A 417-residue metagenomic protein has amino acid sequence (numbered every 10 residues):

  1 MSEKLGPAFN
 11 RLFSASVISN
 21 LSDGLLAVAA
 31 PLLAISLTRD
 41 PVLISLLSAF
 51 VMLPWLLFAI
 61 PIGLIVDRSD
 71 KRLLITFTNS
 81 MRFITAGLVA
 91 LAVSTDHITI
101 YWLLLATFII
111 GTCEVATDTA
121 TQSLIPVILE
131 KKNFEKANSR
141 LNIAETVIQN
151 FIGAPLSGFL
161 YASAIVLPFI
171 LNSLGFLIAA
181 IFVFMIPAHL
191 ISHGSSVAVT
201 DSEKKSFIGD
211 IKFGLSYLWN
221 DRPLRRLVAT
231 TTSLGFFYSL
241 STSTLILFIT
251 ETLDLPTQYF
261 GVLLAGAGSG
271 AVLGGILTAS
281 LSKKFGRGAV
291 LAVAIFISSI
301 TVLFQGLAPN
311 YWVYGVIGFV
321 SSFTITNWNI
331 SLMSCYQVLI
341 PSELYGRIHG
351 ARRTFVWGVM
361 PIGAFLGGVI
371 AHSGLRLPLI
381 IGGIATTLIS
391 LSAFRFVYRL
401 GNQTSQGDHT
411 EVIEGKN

Functional and structural regions predicted by a protein language model:
M1-F9, H189-A229, V412-N417: Juxtamembrane intracellular "pre-TM" segments in multi-pass secondary transporters
S2-P54, S216-A265: Helix-loop boundary and gating motifs at the non-cytosolic
S2-P7, R39-L43, S94-I98, N133 (+13 more regions): Juxtamembrane/transmembrane-helix boundary motifs in multi-pass membrane proteins
N10-A27, V51-V66, D70-T85, W102-F159 (+6 more regions): Substrate-agnostic recognition of the 12-TM MFS/MFS-like secondary transporter fold
L12, V28, L43-S45, L74-I75 (+7 more regions): Alpha-helical transmembrane segments and their helix-entry boundary regions
A29-L37, A90-T95, F151-L171, E251-T252 (+1 more regions): Transmembrane alpha-helix termini and helix-breaking/packing motifs in multi-pass membrane transporters
L57-P61, R68, L74, T78 (+7 more regions): C-terminal transmembrane bundle of multi-pass solute transporters/carriers
S123, V127, F169-D201, F394-D408: Helix-loop junctions on the cytosolic side of multi-pass membrane transporters, especially the intracellular loop
